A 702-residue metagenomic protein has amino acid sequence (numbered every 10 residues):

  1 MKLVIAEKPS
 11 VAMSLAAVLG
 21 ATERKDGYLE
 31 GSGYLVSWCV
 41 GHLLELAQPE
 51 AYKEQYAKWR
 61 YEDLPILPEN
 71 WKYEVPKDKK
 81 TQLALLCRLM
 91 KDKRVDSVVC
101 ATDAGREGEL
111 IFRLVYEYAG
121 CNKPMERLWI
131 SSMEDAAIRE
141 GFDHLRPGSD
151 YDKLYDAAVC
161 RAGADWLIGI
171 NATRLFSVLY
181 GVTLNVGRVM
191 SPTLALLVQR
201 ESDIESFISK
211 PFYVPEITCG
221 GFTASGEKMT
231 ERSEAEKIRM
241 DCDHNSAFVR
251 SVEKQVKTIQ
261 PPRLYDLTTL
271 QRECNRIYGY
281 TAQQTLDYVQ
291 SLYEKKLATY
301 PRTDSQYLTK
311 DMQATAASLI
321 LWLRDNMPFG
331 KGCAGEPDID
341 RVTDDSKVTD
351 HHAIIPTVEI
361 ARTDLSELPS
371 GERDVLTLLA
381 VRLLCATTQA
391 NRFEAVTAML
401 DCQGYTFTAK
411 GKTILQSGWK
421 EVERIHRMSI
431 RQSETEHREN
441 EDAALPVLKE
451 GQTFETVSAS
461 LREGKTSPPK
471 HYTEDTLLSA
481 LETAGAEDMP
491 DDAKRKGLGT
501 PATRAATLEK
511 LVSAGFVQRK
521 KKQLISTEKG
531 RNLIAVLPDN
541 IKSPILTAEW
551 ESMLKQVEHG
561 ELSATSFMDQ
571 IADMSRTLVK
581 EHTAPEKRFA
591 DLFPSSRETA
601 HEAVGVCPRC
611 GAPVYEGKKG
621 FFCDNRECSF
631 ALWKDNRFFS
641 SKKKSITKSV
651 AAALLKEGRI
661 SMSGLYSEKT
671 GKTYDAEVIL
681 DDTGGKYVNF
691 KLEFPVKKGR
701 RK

Functional and structural regions predicted by a protein language model:
M1-A162, W166, I430, V457 (+1 more regions): Intrinsically disordered, low-complexity regulatory segments
M1-L3, A101-A104, G181-T183, K254-R263 (+3 more regions): Conserved short loop/turn motifs at secondary-structure junctions
K2-L3, M90, T173, A282-Q283 (+2 more regions): Basic, low-complexity terminal or inter-domain segments flanking catalytic cores
E7, V11, D78-L86, A104-V115 (+24 more regions): Helical mechanochemical/support elements of P-loop NTPase systems and associated helical scaffolds
W71-E74, T102, N122-E126, P147-L154 (+6 more regions): Short, polar/flexible loop-turn hinges at active-site or ligand-entry regions and domain interfaces
K93, D135-C219, K254-T258: C-terminal or mid-to-C-terminal helical accessory/interaction module adjacent to the motor/catalytic core
R232-Y265, Q271: Metal- or metallocofactor-binding catalytic centers and their adjacent structured scaffolds across diverse enzyme
